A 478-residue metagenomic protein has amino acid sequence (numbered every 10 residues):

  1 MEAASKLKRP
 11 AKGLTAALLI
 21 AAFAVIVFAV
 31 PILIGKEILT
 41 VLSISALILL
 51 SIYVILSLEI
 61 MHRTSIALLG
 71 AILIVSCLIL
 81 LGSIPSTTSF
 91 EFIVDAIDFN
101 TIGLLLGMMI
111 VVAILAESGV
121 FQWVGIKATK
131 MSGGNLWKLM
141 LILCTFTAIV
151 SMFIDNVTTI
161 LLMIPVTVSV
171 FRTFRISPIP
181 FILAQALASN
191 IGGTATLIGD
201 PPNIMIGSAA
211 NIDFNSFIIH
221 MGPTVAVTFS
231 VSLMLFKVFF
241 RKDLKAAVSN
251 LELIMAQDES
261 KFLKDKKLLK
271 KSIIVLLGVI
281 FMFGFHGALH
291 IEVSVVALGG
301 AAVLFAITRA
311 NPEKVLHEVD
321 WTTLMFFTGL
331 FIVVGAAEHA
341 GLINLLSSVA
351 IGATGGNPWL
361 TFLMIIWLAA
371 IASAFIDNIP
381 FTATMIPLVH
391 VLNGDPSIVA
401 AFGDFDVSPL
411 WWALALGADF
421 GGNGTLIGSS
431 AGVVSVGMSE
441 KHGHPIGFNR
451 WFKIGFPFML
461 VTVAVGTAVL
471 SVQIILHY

Functional and structural regions predicted by a protein language model:
E2-I38, T173-I179, L183, A195-T196 (+4 more regions): Juxtamembrane and boundary regions of transmembrane helices in multi-pass small-molecule transporters and channels
I32-L47, I97-I110, M152-I160, A195-T196 (+5 more regions): Structural signature of hydrophobic alpha-helical transmembrane segments
A46, S65-L69, I102-G103, W137-T145 (+12 more regions): Hydrophobic alpha-helical transmembrane segments
L47-V54, I72, S76, L106 (+14 more regions): Generic alpha-helical transmembrane segments of integral inner-membrane proteins, especially permease/transport modules
I52-L69, K266, K270, L277-L298 (+2 more regions): Flexible hinge motifs at transmembrane-helix junctions and intramembrane kinks/re-entrant loops in multi-pass membrane
V54-M61, A113, F146-D155, A186-I198 (+3 more regions): Transmembrane alpha-helix interface/packing and boundary motifs in multi-pass membrane proteins, characterized by
S86-S177, T322-F402: Membrane-embedded alpha-helical segments and adjacent helix-loop junctions characteristic of multi-pass solute
G125, T158-S169, I182-L183, A195-A210 (+5 more regions): Re-entrant/interfacial helical elements at transmembrane boundaries that shape and gate the permeation pathway
